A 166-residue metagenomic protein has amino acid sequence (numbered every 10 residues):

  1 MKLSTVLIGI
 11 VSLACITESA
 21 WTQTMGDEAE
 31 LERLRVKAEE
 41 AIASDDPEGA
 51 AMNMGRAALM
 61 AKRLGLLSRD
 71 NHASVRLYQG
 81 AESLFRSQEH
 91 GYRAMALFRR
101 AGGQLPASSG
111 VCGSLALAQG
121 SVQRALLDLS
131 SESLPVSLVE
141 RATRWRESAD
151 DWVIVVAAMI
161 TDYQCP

Functional and structural regions predicted by a protein language model:
M1-L7: Bacterial N-terminal signal peptides that target proteins for export
I8-C15: Bacterial N-terminal signal peptides
W21-Q23: Boundary of Sec targeting at the N-terminus
G26-R33, E82, E89: Alpha-helix N-cap/N′ positions at the starts of helices
E28-M54, A107-P166: C-terminal amphipathic alpha-helix
L59-L105: Mid-chain, structured segments of secreted extracytoplasmic proteins
